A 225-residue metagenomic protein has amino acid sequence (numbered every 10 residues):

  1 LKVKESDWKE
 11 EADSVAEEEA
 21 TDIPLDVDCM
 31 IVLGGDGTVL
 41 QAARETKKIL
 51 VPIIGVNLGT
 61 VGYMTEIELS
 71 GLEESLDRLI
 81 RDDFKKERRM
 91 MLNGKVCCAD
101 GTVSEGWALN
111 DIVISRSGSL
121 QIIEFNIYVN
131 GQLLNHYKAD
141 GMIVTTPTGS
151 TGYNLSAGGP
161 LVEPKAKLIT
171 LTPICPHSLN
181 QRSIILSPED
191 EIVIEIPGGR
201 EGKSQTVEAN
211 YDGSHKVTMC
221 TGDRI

Functional and structural regions predicted by a protein language model:
L1-C29, Q41, L69-K85, K95-G106: ATP/NTP phosphate-donor binding region
M30-V32, I112-V113, G141-T146: Short hydrophobic core segments
G37-A43, T151-S156: Short glycine/serine/threonine-rich phosphate/pyrophosphate-binding segments that cradle anionic phosphate groups
Q41, T46-V56: Gly/Ser-rich helix-loop-strand patches that form or flank binding pockets for ribonucleotide-derived cofactors
V61-D140: Catalytic core of DAGKc-family lipid kinases
I114, S119, N130-L133, Q181-I225: ATP/nucleoside-binding phosphotransfer catalytic cores, i.e., glycine-rich phosphate-binding loops
I127, G149, A209: Short aromatic-centered micro-motifs
Q132-N180: Gly/Ser/Thr-rich active-site loops/lids in small-molecule metabolic enzymes that frequently grip phosphoryl groups
